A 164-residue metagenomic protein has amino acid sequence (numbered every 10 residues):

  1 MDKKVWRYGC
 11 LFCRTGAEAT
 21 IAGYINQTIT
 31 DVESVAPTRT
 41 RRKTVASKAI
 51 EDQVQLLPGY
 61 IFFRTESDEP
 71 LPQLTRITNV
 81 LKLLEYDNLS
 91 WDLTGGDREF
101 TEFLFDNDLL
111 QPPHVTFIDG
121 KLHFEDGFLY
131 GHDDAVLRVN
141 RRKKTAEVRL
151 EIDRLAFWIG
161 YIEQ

Functional and structural regions predicted by a protein language model:
M1-I118, H123, R138-R141, E147-Q164: Acidic-enriched and Gly/Ser
G127-F128: Short, surface-exposed secondary-structure boundary micro-motifs
G131-V139: Short beta-strand-centered aromatic/proline hotspots
